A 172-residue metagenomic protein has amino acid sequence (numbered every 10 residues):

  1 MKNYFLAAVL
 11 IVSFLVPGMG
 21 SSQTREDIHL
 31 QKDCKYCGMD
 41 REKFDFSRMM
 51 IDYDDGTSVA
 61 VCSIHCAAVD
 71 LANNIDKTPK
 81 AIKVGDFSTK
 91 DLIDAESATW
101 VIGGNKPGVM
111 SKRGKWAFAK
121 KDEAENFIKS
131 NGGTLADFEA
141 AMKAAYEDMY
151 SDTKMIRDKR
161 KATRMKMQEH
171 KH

Functional and structural regions predicted by a protein language model:
M1-Y4: Positively charged n-region of N-terminal signal peptides that target proteins for export
A7-L15: Bacterial N-terminal signal peptides
P17-H172: Intrinsically disordered, low-complexity terminal tails/loops enriched in metal-binding residues
